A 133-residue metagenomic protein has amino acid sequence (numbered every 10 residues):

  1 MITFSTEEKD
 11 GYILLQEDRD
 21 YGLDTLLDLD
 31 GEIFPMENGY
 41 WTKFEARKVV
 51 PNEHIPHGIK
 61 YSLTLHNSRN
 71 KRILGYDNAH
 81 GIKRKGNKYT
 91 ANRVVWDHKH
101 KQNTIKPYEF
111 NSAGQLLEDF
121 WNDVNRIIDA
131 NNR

Functional and structural regions predicted by a protein language model:
I2-T6, A130: Ribonuclease/tRNase effector modules and their secretory precursors
T6, G11-R93: The feature represents the first ordered module of a protein
Y61, K71, Y76-A79, K99 (+2 more regions): Aromatic-enriched hydrophobic runs in primary sequence
H98, N103-N131: Short, compact, well-ordered microdomains
